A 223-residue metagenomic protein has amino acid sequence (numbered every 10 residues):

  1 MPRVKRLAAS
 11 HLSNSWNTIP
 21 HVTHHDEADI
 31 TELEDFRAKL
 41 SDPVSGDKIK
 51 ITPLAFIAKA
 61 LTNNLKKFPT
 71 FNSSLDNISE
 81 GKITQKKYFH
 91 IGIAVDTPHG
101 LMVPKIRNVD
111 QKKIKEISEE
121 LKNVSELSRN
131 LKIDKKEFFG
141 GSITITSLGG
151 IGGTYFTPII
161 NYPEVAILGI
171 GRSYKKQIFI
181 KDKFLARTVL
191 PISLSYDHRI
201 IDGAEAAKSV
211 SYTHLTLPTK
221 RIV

Functional and structural regions predicted by a protein language model:
M1-L215: C-terminal catalytic/motor cores of large multi-domain enzyme assemblies
H214, T219-V223: Single conserved hydrophobic/aromatic residue that forms the stacking wall/gate of nucleotide- or nucleobase-binding
